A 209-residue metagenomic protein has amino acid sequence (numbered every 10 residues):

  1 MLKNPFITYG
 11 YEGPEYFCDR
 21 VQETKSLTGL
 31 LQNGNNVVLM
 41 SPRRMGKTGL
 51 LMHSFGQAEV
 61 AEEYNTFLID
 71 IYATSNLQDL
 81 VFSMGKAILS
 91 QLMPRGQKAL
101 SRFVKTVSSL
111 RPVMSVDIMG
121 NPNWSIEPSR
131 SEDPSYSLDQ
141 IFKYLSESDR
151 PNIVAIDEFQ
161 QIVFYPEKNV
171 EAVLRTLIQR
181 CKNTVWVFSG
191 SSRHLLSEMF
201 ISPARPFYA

Functional and structural regions predicted by a protein language model:
M1-V37, P42: A short, basic N-terminal segment
G29, H53-V60, K86, T176-Q179 (+1 more regions): Short, well-ordered alpha-helices that flank and scaffold nucleotide-derived cofactor binding pockets
G34, Y72-L77, Q161, S191-L195: Conserved nucleotide-binding/hydrolysis micro-motifs of P-loop NTPases
V37, F67-I69, V187: Hydrophobic/aromatic beta-strand patches that form the interior of the parallel beta-sheet core in alpha/beta enzyme
P42-M45, G49-I153: P-loop NTPase nucleotide-binding core
E62-T66, K182-T184, Y208-A209: Short glycine-/polar-rich loops that comprise or flank the Walker A/P-loop and associated switch/sensor motifs
W124-R193, I201-P203: Conserved Walker B catalytic segment
E198-A209: Helix-loop-helix "sensor" segment of P-loop NTPases
